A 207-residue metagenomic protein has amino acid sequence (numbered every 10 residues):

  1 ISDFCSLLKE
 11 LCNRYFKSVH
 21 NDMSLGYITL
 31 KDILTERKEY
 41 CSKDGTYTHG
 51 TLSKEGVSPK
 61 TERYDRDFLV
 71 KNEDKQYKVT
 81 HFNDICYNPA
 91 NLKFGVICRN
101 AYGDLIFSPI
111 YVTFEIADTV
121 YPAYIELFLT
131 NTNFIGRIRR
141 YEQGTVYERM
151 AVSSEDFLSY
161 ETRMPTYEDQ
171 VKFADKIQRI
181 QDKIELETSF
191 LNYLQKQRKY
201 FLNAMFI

Functional and structural regions predicted by a protein language model:
I1-L7, K17-D22, T162-L194, Y200-I207: A structural feature that tracks compact, well-ordered secondary-structure segments with a strong bias toward
D3-K43, S159, L191-Y193: Non-catalytic DNA-recognition/assembly elements of restriction-modification systems
F4, L8, C12, G26 (+4 more regions): Hydrophobic (often cysteine-bearing) scaffold residues that line and stabilize catalytic clefts of nucleotide/cofactor
L25, T119-V120, N133, E168 (+1 more regions): A generic structural signal for alpha-helix starts
K31-M164: DNA target-recognition domains and sequence-specific DNA-contacting regions of bacterial/archaeal
